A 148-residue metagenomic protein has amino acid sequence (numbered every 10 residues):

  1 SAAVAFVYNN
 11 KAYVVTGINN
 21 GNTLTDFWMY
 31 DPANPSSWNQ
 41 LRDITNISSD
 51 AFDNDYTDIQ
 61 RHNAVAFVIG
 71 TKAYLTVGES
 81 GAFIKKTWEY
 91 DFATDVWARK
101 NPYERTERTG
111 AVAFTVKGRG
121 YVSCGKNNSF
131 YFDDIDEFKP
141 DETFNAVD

Functional and structural regions predicted by a protein language model:
S1-D148: Kelch-like beta-propeller repeat domains
